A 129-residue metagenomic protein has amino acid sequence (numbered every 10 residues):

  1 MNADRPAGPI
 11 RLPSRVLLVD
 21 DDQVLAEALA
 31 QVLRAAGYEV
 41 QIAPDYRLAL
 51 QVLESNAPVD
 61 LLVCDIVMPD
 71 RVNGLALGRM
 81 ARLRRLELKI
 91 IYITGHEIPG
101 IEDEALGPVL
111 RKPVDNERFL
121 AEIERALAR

Functional and structural regions predicted by a protein language model:
M1-L17, Q23, A30, R79 (+3 more regions): Non-catalytic signal-transmission and effector/linker regions of two-component phosphorelay proteins
Q23-Q41: Two-component/phosphorelay signaling modules centered on CheY-like receiver
I42-L61: Acidic, metal-coordinating helix/loop segments flanking the phosphotransfer/catalytic sites of two-component signaling
D45, V72-L77: Acidic catalytic/metal-coordinating carboxylates
L50, L75-L86: Short amphipathic alpha-helix used as the core "switch/output" element in two-component signaling
P58-D60, R82-K89: His-Asp phosphorelay/catalytic-motif detector in bacterial-type signaling
D65-I66: Active-site residues of response regulator receiver
I91-T94: Hydrophobic/aromatic residues positioned on beta-strands within the core alpha/beta folds
